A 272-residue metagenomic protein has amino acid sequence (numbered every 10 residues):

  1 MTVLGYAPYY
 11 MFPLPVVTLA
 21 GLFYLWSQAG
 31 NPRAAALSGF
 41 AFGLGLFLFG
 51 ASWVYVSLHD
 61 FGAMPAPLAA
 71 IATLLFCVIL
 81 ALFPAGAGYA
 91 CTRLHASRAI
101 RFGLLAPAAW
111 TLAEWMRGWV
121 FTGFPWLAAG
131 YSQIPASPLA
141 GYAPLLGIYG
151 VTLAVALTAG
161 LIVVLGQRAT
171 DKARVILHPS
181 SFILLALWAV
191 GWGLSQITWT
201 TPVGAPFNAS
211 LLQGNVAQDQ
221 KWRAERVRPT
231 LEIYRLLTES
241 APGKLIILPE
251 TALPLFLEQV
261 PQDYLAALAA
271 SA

Functional and structural regions predicted by a protein language model:
M1-D171, H178-T198: Membrane-embedded alpha-helical bundles of multi-pass enzymes that act on lipidic or dolichyl-linked glycan substrates
Q167, D171-A173, A209, A270: N-terminal cationic amphipathic segment used for targeting or macromolecule association
Q196-A272: Soluble catalytic regions of membrane-associated enzymes that act on cell-envelope and secretory-pathway components
